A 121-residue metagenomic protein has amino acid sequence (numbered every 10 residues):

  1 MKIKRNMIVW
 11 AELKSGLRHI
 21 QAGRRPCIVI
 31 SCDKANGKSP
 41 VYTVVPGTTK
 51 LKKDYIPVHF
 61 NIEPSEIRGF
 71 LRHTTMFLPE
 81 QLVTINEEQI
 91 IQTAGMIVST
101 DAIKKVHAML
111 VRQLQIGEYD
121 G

Functional and structural regions predicted by a protein language model:
M1, E66-G121: C-terminal terminal-subdomain/extension
K14-R18: Short, charged beta-turn/beta-strand-edge "cap" motif at the junction between a beta-strand and an adjacent loop
H19-R24, V29-S65: Compact nucleic-acid interaction/catalytic patches
